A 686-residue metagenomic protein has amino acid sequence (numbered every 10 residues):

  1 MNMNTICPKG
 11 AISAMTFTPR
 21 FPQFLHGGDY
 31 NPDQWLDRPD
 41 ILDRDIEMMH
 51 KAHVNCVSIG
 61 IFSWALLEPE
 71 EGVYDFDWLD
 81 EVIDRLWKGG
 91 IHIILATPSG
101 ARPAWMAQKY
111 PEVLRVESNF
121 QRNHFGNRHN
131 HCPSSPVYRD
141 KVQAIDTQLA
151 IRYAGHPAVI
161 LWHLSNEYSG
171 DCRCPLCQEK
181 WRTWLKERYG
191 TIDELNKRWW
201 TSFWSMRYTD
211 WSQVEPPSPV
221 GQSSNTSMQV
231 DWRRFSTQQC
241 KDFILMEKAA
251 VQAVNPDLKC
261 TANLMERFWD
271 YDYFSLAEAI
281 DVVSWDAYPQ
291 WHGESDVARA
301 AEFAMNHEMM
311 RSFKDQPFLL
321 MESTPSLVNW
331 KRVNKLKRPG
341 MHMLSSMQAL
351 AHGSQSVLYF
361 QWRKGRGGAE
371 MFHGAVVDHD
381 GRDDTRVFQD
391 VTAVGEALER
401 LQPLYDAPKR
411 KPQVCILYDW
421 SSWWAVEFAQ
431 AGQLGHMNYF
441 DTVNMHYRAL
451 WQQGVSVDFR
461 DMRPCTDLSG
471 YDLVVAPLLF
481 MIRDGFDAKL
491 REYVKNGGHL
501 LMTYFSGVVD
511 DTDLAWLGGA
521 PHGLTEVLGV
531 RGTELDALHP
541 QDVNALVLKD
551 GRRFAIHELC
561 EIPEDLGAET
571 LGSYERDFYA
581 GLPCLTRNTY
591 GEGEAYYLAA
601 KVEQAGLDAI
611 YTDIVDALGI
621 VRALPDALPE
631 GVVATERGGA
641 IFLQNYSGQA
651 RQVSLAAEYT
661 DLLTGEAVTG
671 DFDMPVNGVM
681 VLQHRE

Functional and structural regions predicted by a protein language model:
M3-C56, P69, D84-R85, H92 (+1 more regions): N-terminal carbohydrate-binding accessory modules
F21-H26, H53-N55, W87-I93, G155-I160 (+7 more regions): Short, well-ordered coil/turn segments that N-cap beta-strands
H26-L36, F62-D77, H124-Q143, S165-C172 (+6 more regions): The substrate-binding groove and active-site-proximal loops of carbohydrate-active enzymes, especially glycoside
G28, M49, V57, L86 (+8 more regions): Conserved, mostly hydrophobic/aromatic
W35-K51, V142-Q148, M265-L276, R338-S346 (+1 more regions): Short, acidic/polar
D43-F120, A150, M246-V254: Aromatic-lined substrate-binding rim segments of carbohydrate-active enzymes
N119-V282, D286-M305: Polysaccharide-binding and catalytic clefts of secreted carbohydrate-active enzymes
W211-V214, D257, A277, Y288-E686: Carbohydrate-binding surfaces of carbohydrate-active enzymes
